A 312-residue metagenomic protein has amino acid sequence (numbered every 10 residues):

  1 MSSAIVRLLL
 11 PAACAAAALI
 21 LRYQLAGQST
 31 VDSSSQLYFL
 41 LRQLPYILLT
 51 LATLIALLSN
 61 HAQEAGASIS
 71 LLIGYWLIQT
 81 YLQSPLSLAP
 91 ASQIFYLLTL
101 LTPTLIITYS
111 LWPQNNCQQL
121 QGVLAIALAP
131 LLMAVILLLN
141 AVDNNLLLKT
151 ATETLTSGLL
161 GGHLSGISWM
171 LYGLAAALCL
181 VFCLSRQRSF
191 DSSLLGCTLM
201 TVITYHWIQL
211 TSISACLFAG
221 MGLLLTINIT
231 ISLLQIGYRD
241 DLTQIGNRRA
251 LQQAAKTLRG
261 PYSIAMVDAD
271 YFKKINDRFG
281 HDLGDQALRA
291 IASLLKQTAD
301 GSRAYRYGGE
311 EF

Functional and structural regions predicted by a protein language model:
M1-S232: Regulatory sensory/coupling modules that transmit signals to nucleotide-handling catalytic cores
A12, R278, D282, R306-Y307: Short glycine/serine/threonine-biased micro-segments
I231, Q235-Y238, D300: Two-component transmitter module helix at the DHp-CA junction of histidine kinases
Q235-Q253, V267-H281, R289: Conserved nucleotide-binding and Mg2+-coordinating catalytic segments in signaling enzymes
R248-I264, R289-A299: Short regulatory alpha-helical coupling segments that immediately precede and/or link into cyclic nucleotide signaling
P261-D268, A304: Active-site-flanking beta-strand signature of metal-NTP-handling nucleotidyl enzymes and homologous cyclase-like
D270, Y307-F312: Short acidic-rich active-site patches of cyclic nucleotide enzymes
L283-A304, E311: Active-site-proximal alpha-helical element of nucleotidyl cyclase-like catalytic domains and analogous helices
